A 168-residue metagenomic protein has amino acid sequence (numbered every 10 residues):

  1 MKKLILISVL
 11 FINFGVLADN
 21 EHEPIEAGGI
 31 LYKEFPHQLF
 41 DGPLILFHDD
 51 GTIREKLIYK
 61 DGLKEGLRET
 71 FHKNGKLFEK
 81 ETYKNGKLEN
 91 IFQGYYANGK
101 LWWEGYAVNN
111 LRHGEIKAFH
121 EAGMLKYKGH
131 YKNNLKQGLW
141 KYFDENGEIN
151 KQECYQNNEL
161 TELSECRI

Functional and structural regions predicted by a protein language model:
L4-N13: Sec-dependent N-terminal signal peptides
F14-I168: Glycine/tyrosine- and acidic-biased, solvent-exposed loop/turn segments at the edges of beta-strands
